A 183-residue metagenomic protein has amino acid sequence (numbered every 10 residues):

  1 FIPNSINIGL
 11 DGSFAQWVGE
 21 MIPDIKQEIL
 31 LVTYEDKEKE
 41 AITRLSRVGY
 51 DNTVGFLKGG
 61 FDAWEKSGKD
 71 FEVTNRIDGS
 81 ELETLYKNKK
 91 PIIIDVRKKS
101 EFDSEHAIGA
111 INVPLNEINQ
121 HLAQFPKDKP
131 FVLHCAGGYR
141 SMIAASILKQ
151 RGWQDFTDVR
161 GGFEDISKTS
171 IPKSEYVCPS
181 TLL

Functional and structural regions predicted by a protein language model:
F1-I92, V96-L183: Rhodanese-like catalytic fold shared by cysteine-dependent sulfurtransferases and DSP/PTP-type phosphatases
